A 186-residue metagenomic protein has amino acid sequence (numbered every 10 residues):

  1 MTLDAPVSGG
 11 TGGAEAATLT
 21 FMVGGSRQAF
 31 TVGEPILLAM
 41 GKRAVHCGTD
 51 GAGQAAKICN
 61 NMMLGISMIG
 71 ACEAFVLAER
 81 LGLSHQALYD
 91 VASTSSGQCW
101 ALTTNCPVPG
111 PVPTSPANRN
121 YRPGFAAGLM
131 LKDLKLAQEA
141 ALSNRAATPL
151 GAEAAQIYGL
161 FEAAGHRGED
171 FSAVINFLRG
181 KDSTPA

Functional and structural regions predicted by a protein language model:
M1-N61: Rossmann-fold dinucleotide-binding core
V32, A52-E153, I157-K181: Helical "substrate-binding/catalytic lid" subdomain of Rossmann-like NAD(P)-dependent dehydrogenases/reductases
D182-A186: Hydrophobic alpha-helical segments
